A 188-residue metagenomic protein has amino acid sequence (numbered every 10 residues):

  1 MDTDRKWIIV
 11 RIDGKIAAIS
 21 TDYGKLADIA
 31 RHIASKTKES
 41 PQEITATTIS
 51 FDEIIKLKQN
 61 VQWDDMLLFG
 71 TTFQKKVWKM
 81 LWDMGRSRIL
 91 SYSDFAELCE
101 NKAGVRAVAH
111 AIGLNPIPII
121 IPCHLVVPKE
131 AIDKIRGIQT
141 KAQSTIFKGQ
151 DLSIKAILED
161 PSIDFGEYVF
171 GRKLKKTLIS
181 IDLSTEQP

Functional and structural regions predicted by a protein language model:
M1-K102, K148-S162, V169-P188: Basic nucleic-acid-binding alpha-helical/helix-turn surface characteristic of O6-alkylguanine DNA
K15-I16, P116, L125: Structural motif
D94, A109, L125: Residue-level "edge-of-site" marker
A103-I121: Regulatory, non-catalytic segments
I121-E167: Charged low-complexity interaction tracts in eukaryotic proteins
